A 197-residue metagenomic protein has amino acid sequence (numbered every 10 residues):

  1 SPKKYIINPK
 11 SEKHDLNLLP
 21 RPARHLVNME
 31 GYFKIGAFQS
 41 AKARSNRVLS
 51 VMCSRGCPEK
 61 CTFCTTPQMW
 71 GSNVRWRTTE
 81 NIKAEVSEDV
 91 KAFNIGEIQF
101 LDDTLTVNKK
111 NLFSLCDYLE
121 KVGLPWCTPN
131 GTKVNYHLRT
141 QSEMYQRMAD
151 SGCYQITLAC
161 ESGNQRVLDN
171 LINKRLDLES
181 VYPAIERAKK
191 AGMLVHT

Functional and structural regions predicted by a protein language model:
S1-P20: Glycine-rich beta-alpha loop elements in corrinoid/cobalamin-binding modules across cobalamin-dependent enzymes
R24-H196: Radical SAM [4Fe-4S] cluster-binding motif and immediate context
